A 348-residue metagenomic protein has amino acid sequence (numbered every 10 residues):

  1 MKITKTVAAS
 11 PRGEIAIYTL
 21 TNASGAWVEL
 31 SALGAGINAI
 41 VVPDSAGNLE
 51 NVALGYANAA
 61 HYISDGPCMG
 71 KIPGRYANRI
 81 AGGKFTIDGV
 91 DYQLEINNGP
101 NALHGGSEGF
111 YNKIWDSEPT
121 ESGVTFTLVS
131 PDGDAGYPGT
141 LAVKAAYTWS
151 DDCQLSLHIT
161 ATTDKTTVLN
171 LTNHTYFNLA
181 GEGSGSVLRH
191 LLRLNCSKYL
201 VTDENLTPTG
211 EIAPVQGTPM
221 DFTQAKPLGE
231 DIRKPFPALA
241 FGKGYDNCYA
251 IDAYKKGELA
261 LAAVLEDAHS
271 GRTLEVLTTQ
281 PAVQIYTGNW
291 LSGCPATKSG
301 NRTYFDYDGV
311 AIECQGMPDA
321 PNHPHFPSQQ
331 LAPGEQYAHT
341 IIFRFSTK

Functional and structural regions predicted by a protein language model:
M1-K348: An exposed, glycine/acidic-rich loop-and-rim segment of catalytic or binding clefts
